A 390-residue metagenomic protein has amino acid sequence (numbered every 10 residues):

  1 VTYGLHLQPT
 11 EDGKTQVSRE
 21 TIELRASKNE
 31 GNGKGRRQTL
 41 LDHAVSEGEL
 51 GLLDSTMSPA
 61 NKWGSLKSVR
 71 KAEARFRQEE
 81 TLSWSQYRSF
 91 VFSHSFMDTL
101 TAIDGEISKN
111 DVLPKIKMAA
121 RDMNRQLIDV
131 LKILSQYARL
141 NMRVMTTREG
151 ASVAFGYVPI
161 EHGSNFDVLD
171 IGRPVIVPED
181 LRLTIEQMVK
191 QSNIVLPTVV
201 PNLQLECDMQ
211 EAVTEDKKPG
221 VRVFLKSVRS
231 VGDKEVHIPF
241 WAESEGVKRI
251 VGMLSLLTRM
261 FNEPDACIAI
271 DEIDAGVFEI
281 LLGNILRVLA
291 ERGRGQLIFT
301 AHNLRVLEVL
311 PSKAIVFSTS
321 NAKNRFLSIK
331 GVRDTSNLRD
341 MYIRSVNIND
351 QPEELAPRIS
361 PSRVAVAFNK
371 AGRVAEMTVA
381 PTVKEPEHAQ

Functional and structural regions predicted by a protein language model:
V1, E235, L338-D340: Conserved nucleotide-sensing/catalytic segment adjacent to the nucleotide-binding pocket in NTP-handling enzymes
Y3-T198: Electropositive, glycine-dotted interaction segments that contact anionic polymers or phosphate-rich ligands
V17-L24, V221-V231, I315-V316: Short polybasic amphipathic segments
N202-R222: Long, charged, glycine-rich C-terminal linkers/tails
E215, P219-T258, D265-C267, I273-V277: Conserved ABC ATPase signature
R259-E263, A290-G293: Post-Walker A helix-loop "phosphate-sensing" segment adjacent to the P-loop in P-loop NTPases
F278-G283: Short alpha-helix of the ABC ATPase nucleotide-binding domain corresponding to the H-loop/switch region
N284-Q390: C-terminal lobe/lid and adjacent interdomain/linker elements of RecA-like ASCE P-loop ATPase modules
